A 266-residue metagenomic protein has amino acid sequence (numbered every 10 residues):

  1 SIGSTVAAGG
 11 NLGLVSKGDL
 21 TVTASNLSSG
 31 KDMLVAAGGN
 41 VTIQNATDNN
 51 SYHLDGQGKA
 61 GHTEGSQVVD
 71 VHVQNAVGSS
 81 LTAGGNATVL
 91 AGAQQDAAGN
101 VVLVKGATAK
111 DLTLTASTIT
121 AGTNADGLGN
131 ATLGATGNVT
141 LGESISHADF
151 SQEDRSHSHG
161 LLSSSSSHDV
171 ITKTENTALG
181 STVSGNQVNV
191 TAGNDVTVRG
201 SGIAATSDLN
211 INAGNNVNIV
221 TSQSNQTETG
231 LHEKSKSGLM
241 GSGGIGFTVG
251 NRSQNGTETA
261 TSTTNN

Functional and structural regions predicted by a protein language model:
S1-N266: Binding/recognition "hotspot" determinant
